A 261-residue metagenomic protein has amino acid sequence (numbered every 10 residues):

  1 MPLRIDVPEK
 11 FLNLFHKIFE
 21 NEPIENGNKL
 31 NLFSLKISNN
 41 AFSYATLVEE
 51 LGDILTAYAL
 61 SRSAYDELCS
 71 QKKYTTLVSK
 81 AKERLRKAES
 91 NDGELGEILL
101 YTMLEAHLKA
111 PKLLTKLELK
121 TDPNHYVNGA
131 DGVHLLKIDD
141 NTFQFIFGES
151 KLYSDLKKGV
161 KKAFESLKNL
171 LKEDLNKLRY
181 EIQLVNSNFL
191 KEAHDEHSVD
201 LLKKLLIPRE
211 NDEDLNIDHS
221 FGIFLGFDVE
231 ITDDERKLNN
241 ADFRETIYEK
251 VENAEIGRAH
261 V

Functional and structural regions predicted by a protein language model:
M1-T76: A structured, charge-rich N-terminal accessory region that forms the first stable segment of a protein and links
K80-L99: A short, highly charged nucleic-acid-interacting micro-segment common to nuclease and nuclease-linked defense proteins
I98-H107: Amphipathic alpha-helical segments that form well-ordered structural scaffolds and often line/cohere around active
L104, D131-H134, Q144-L152: Conserved catalytic cores of phosphodiester-cleaving nucleases, focusing on short active-site segments
L108-N124: A short acidic/basic microdomain associated with nuclease active sites
H125-G129: A short, glycine/Asx- and small/polar-enriched loop/turn that sits immediately N-terminal to a beta-strand
K161-A241: Acidic, metal/cofactor-coordinating or nucleic-acid-engaging core segments within structured domains
A259-V261: Conserved small/polar residues in nucleotide/adenosyl-binding loops
